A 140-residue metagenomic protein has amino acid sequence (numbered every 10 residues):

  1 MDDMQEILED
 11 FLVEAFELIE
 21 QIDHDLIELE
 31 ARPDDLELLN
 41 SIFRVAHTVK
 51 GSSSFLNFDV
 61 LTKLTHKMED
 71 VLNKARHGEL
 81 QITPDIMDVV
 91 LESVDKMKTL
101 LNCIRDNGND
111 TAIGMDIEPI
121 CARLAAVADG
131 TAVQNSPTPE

Functional and structural regions predicted by a protein language model:
M1-E140: Non-catalytic helical tethers at domain boundaries
